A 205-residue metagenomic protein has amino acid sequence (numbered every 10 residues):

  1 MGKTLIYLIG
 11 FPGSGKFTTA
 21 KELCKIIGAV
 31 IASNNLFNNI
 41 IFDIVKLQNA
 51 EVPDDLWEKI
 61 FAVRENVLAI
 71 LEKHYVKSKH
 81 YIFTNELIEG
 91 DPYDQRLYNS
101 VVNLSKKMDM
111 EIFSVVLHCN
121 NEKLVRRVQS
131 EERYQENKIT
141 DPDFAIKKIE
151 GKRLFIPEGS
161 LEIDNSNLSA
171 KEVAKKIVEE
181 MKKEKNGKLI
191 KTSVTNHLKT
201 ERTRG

Functional and structural regions predicted by a protein language model:
L8: Hydrophobic anchor at the beta1->P-loop junction of P-loop NTPases
F11: P-loop (Walker A) phosphate-binding loop of NTP-binding proteins
S14: ATP-binding Walker
F17: Walker A/P-loop
K21, K25-A69: Conserved substrate/cofactor phosphate-moiety recognition/catalytic segment in nucleotide-dependent phosphotransferases
K59-F113: Glycine-rich phosphate-binding loop used to anchor ATP phosphates in small-molecule kinases, encompassing both
K106-V128: Conserved phosphate-donor/acceptor-positioning beta-strand/loop module used by diverse small-molecule
R126, S130-K176, K191-E201: Small-molecule kinase domains that catalyze NTP-dependent phosphoryl transfer to phosphate-bearing small molecules
